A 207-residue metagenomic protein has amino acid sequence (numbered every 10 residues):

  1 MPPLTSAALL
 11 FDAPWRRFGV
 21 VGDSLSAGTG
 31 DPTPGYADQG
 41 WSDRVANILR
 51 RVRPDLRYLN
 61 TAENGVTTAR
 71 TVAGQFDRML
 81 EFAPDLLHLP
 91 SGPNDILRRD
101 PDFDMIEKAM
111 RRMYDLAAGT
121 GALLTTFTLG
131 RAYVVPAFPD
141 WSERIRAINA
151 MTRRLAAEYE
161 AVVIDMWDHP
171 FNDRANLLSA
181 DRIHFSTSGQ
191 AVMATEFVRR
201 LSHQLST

Functional and structural regions predicted by a protein language model:
M1-N64, F76-A83: Serine-esterase "nucleophile elbow" of acetyl-processing enzymes
L9-A13, N47-R53, V72-T207: Alpha-helical cap/lid subdomain in secreted, periplasmic, or secretory-pathway luminal O-acyl-processing enzymes
S24, G30, T67, N94 (+1 more regions): Gly/Ser/Thr-rich beta-alpha loop segments that engage phosphate groups in nucleotides
Y36, G65-V72, D104: Acidic-and-aromatic substrate-binding clefts and catalytic sites of carbohydrate-active enzymes
E63-V66, R131: Acidic, glycine-rich active-site loops and adjacent beta-strand->loop/helix elements that engage anionic groups
